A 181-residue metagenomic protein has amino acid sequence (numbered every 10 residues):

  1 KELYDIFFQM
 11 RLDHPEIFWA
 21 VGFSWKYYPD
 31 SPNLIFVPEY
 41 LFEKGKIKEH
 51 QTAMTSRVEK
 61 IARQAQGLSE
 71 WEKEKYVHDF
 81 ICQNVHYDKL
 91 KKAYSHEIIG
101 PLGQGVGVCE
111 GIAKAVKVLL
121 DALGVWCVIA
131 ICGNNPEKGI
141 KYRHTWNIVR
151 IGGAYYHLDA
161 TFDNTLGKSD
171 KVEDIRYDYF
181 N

Functional and structural regions predicted by a protein language model:
K1-S56: Linear, non-domain "peripheral" regions
M10, I81, P101-L102, F180: A generic structural signal for nonpolar/aromatic side chains embedded in well-ordered alpha-helices
L34-P38, G100, Q104-V106, A154-A160: Short, well-ordered strand-loop elements centered on a beta-strand within folded domains, enriched for acidic residues
F42-P101: Secondary-structure boundary elements
A93-G103, G107, G111-V118: Conserved active-site-adjacent core of cysteine acyl-enzyme catalytic domains
G111-N181: Hydrophobic/aromatic-rich core segments of domains that either
